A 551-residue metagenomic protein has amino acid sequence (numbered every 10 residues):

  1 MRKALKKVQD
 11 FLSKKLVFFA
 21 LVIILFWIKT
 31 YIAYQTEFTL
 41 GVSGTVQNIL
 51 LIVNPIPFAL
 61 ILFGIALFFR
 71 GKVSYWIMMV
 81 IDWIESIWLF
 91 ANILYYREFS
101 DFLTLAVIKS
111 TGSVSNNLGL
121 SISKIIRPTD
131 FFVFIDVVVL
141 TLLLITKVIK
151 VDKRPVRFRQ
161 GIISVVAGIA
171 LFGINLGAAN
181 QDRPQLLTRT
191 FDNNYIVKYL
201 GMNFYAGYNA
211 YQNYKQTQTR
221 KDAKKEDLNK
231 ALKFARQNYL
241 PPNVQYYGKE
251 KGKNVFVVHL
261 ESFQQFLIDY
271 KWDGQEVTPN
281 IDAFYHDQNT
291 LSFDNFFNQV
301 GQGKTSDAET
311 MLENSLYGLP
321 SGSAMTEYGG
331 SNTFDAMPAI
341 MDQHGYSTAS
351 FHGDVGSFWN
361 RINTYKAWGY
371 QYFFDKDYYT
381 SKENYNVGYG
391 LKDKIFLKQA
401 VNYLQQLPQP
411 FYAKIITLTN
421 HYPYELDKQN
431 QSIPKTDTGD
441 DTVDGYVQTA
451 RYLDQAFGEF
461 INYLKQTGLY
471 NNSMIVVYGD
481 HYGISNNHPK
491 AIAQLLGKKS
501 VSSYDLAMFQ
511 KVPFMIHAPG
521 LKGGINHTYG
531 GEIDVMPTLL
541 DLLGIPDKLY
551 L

Functional and structural regions predicted by a protein language model:
R2-A210: Transmembrane and membrane-interface helices of multi-pass, inner-membrane envelope-modifying transferases
F68, F90, N117, A231-F234 (+2 more regions): Residues that form generic nucleotide/phosphate-binding pockets
L94-T104, I126-R127, K221-K224, T305 (+4 more regions): A diffuse structural propensity rather than consistent per-protein peaks
L105-S121, P128-V133, A206-Q212, T364-G388 (+2 more regions): Short alpha-helical interface patches
S113, D227-K230, N280: Exposed alpha-helical structural elements
Q212-T219: Aromatic-Pro/Gly-enriched surface loop or interdomain linker that acts as a lid/target-recognition segment
R220-N238: Helix-hairpin-helix/helix-loop-helix acidic hairpins
K233-L551: Solvent-exposed soluble domains appended to multi-pass membrane proteins
